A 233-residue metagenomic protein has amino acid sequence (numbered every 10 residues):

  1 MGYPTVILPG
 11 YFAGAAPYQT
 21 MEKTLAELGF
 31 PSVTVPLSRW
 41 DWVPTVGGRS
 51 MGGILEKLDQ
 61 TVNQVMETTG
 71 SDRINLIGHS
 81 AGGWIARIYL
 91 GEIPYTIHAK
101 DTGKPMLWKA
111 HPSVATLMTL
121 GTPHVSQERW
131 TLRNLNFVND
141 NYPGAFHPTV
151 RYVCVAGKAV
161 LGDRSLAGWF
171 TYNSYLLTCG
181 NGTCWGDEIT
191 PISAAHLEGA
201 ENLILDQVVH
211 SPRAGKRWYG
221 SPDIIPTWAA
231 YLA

Functional and structural regions predicted by a protein language model:
M1-A233: Lipid deacylating catalytic domains
